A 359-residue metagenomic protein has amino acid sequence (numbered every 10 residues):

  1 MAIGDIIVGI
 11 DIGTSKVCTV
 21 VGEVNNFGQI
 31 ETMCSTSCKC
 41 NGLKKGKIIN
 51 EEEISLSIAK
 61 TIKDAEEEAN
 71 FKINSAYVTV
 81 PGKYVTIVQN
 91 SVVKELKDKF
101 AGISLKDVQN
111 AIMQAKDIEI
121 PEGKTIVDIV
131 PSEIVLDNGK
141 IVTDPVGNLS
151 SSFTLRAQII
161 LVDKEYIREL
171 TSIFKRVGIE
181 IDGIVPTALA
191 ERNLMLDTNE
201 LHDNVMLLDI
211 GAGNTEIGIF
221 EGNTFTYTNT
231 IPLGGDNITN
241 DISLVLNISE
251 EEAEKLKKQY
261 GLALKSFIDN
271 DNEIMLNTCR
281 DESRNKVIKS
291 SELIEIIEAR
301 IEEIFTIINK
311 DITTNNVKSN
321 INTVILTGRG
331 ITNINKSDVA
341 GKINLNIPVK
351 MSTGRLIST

Functional and structural regions predicted by a protein language model:
M1-K16, V20-M206, T224-T226, S249-E251 (+3 more regions): Nucleotide/phosphate-binding catalytic cleft detector across ATP-hydrolyzing and phosphate-transferring enzymes
I10-K16, V80-G82, L207-N214, F220-N223 (+2 more regions): A short acidic Gly-Thr/Ser loop motif
D11, D197, D209, E303 (+1 more regions): Extended, folded domain segments that form the structural surfaces/walls around functional sites
P232-A253: A conserved active-site cap/scaffold subdomain adjacent to cofactor or substrate pockets
L262-L264, S319-I343: Glycine-rich phosphate-binding loops at beta-strand->alpha-helix junctions
I294-I301, F305: Amphipathic, non-transmembrane alpha-helical scaffold segments
I304-T314: A short, acidic, amphipathic alpha-helical segment used as a generic capping/interface helix at domain edges
K350-T359: Glycine-rich phosphate-binding/hydrolytic loop that grips phosphoryl groups
